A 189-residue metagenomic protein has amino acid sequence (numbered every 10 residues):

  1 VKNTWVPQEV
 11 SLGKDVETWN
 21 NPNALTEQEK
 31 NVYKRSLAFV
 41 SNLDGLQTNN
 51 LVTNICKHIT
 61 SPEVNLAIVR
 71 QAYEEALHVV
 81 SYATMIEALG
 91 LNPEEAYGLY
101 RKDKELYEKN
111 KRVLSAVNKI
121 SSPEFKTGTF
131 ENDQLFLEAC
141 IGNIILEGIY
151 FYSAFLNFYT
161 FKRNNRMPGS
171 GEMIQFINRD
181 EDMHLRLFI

Functional and structural regions predicted by a protein language model:
V1-I189: Non-heme di-metal
